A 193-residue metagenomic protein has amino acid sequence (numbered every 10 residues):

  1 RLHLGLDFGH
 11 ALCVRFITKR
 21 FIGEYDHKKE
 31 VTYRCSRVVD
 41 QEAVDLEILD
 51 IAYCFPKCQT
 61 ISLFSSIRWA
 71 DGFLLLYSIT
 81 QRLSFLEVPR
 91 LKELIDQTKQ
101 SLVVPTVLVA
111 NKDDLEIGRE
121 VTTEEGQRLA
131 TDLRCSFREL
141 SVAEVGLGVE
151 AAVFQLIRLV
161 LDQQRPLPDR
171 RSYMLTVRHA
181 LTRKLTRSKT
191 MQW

Functional and structural regions predicted by a protein language model:
R1-G9, I17, S36-A43, L102-V107 (+1 more regions): Conserved P-loop small GTPase signature centered on TRAFAC-class small GTPases
T18-D26: Post-Walker A helix-loop "phosphate-sensing" segment adjacent to the P-loop in P-loop NTPases
V39-D40, F64-W69, Q97-L102: Conserved catalytic network of the ASCE P-loop NTPase/AAA+ motor domain
V44-T60: Switch II (G3) loop of P-loop NTPases
E47-I51, L74-S78, V107-N111, E139-S141: Conserved beta-strand segments of the P-loop GTPase G domain that flank and frequently precede/overlap
C58-R82, V88: Inter-motif core of Ras-like GTPase G domains
R82-S101, Q155: Amphipathic helical hotspot of TIR/SEFIR-family domains
